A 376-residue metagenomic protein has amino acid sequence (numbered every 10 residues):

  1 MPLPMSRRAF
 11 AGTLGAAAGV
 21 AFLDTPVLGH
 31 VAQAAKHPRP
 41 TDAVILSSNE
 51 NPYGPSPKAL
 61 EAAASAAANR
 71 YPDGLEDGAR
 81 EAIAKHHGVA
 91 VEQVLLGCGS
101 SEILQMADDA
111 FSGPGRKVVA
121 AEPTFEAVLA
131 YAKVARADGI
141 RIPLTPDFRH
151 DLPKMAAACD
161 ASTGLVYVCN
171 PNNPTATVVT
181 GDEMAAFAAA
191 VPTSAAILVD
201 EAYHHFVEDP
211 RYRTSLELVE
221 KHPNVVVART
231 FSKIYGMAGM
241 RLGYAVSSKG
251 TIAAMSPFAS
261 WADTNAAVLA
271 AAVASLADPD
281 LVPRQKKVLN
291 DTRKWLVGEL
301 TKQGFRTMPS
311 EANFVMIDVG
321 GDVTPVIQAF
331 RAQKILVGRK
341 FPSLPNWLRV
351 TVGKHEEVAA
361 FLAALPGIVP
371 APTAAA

Functional and structural regions predicted by a protein language model:
M1-A18: N-terminal secretory signal peptides and thylakoid transit peptides that target proteins across membranes
A17-D73: N-terminal "arm"/small-domain region of PLP-dependent enzymes with the aminotransferase-like
D77-K117, Y131: Phosphate-binding glycine-rich loop
A110-V168: PLP-dependent aminotransferase-like
L144-P146, L289-N290, G298-Q333: Conserved PLP-binding catalytic core of the aspartate aminotransferase-like
L152-A161, P174-I197, E201-I234: Active-site pre-lysine segment of PLP-dependent enzymes
N224-M308: PLP-dependent aminotransferase class I/II
A329-Q333, F341-A376: PLP-dependent enzyme catalytic core of the Aspartate aminotransferase-like
